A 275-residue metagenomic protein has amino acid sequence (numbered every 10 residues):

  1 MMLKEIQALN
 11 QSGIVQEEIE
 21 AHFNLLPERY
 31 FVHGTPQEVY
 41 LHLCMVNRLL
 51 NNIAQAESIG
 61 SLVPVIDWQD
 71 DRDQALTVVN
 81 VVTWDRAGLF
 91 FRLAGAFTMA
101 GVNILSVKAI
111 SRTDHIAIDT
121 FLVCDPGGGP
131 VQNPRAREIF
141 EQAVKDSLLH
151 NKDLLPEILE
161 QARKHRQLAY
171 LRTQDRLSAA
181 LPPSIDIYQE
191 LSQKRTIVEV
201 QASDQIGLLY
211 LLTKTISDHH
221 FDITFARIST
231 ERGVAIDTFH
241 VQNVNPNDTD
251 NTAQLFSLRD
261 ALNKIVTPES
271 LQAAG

Functional and structural regions predicted by a protein language model:
M1-G275: Regulatory modules associated with amino-acid/nitrogen control
